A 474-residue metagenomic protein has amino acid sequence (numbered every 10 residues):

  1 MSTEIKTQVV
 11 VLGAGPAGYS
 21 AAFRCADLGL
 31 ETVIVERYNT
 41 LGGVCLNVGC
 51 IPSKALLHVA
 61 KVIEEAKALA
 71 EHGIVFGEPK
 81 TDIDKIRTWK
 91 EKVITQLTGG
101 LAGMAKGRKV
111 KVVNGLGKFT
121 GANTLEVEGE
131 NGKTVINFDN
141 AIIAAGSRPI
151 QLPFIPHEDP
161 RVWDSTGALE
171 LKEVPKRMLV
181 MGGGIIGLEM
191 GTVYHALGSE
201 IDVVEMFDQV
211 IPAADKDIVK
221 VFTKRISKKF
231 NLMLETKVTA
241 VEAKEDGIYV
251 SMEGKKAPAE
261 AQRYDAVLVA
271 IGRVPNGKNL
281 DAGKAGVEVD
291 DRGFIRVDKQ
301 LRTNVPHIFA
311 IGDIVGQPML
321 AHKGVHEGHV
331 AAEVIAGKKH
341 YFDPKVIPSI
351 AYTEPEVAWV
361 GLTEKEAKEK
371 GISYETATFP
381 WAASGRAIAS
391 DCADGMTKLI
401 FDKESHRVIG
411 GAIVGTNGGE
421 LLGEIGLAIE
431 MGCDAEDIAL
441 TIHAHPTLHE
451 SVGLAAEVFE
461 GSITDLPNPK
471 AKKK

Functional and structural regions predicted by a protein language model:
S2-T7, A17, F23-E31, E36-V174 (+7 more regions): Glycine-rich flavin
V10-A21, A26-Y38, V44, I51 (+4 more regions): Flexible, glycine-rich terminal cap/loop adjacent to redox cofactors in electron-transfer oxidoreductases
V10-L12, G117, I136-G146, V180-M181 (+2 more regions): Short hydrophobic core segments
G13-G18, G146, G182-G187, G272 (+3 more regions): Conserved phosphate-binding and hydrolysis motifs of nucleotide-dependent enzymes
C50, A145-E200, V204, L232 (+3 more regions): Glycine-rich dinucleotide-binding loop and its adjacent helix/turn
E158-P175, Q262-I335: FAD-site-proximal beta/loop scaffold in flavoenzymes
